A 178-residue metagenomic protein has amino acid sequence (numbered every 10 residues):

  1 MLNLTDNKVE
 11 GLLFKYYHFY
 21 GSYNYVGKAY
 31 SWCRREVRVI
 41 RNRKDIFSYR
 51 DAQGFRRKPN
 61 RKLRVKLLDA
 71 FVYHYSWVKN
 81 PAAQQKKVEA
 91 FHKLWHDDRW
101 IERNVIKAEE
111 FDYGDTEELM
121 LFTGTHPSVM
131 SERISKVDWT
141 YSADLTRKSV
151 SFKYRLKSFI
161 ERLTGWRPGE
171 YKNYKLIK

Functional and structural regions predicted by a protein language model:
M1-K178: Catalytic-site signature of metal-activated, phosphate-bearing donor transferases, centered on the GT-A/GT-A-like
